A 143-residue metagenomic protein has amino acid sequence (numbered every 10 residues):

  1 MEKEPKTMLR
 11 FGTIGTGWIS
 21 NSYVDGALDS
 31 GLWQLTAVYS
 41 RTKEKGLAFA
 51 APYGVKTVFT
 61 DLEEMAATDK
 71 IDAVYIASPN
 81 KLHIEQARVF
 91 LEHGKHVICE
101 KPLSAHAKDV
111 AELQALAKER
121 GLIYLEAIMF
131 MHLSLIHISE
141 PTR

Functional and structural regions predicted by a protein language model:
M1-Y53: N-terminal Rossmann-like dinucleotide-binding module
S20, F59, C99, Y124-E126: Hydrophobic residues in well-ordered beta-strands that form the structural core
Q34-A37, D72-V74, Y124: Short active-site oxyanion
G46, Q86, L113, I138-S139: Aromatic/hydrophobic pocket-lining residues that form π-stacking "cages" and hydrophobic walls in ligand
Y53, H93, E119-R120: Helix C-cap/helix->beta junction micro-motif
K56-Q114: Beta-loop-alpha module in the N-terminal Rossmann-like domain of NAD(P)-dependent dehydrogenases, especially those
E112-M129: Rossmann-fold dehydrogenase core element
S134-R143: Residue-level detector of conserved catalytic or cofactor/ligand-binding positions in enzyme active sites
